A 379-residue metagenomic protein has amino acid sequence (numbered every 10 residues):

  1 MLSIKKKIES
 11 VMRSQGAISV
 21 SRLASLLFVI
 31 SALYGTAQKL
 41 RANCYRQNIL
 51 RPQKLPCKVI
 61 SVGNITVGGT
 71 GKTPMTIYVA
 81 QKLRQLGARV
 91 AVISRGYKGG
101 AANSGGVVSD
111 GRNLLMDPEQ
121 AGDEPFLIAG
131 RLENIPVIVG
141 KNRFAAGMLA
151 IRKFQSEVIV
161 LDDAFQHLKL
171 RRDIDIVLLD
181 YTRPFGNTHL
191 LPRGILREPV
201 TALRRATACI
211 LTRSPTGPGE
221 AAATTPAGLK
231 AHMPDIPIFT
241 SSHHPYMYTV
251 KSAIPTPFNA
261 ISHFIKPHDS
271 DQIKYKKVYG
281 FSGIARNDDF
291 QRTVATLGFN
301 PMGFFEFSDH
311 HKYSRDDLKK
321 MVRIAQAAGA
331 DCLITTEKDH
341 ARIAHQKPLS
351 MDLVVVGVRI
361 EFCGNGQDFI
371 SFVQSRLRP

Functional and structural regions predicted by a protein language model:
M1-Q15, P184-C332: C-terminal accessory "lid"/substrate-recognition subdomains
S3-K58: A transmembrane-helix-recognition feature enriched in membrane-embedded lipid enzymes and envelope glyco-/phospholipid
L33, T73, I128, D162 (+3 more regions): Residue-level signal for inorganic ion chemistry
N43-R112, T216: Walker A (P-loop) phosphate-binding motif
V62, I138, L179, S241 (+2 more regions): Hydrophobic residues at beta-strand termini and immediately following loops that shape nucleotide-binding pockets
R89-I93, V177, K277-F281: Conserved beta-strand elements of the Class I
Y97-M233, I238-T240: Phosphate/Mg2+-binding loops and adjacent switch elements in nucleotide/diphosphate-handling enzyme cores
H244-Y248, S308-K312, S350-P379: Short, flexible loop segments at boundaries between secondary-structure elements
